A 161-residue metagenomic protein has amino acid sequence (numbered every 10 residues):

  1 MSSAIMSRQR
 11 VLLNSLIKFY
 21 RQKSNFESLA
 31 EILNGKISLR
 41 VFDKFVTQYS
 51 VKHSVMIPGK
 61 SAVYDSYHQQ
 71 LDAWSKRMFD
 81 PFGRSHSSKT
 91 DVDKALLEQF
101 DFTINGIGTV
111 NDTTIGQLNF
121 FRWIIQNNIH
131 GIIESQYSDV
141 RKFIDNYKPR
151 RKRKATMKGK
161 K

Functional and structural regions predicted by a protein language model:
M1-E98, I115: Long, compositionally biased non-globular segments that serve regulatory/targeting/scaffolding roles in eukaryotic
R77, L118-W123, N127, G131: Amphipathic alpha-helical interface elements that mediate macromolecular binding in regulatory proteins
F100, N105-I115: Intrinsically disordered, low-complexity regulatory segments in eukaryotic proteins
T103, Q117, W123, F143-N146: Alpha-helical bundle/repeat cores within regulatory domains of eukaryotic proteins
Q126-A155: Long, highly charged low-complexity segments enriched in Glu/Asp and Lys/Arg with interspersed Ser/Thr
